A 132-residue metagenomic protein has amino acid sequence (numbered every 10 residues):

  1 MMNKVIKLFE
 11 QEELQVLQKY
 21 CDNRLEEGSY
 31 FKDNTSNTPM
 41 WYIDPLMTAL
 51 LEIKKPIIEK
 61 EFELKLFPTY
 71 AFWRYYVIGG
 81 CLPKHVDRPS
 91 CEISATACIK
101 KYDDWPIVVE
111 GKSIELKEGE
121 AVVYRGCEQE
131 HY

Functional and structural regions predicted by a protein language model:
M1-F62: Non-heme Fe(II)/2-oxoglutarate
V5-K7, F67, V108, V123-Y124: A structural signal for short, well-ordered beta-strand segments and their strand-loop junctions that often border
E26, L66-F67, D104: Secondary-structure boundary/capping residues
I53-I57, F72, S94: Generic beta-strand or strand-like secondary-structure segments
E63-F72: A short coil-to-beta-strand element that immediately follows conserved catalytic motifs
V77-H131: Catalytic core of non-heme Fe(II) oxygenases with the double-stranded beta-helix
